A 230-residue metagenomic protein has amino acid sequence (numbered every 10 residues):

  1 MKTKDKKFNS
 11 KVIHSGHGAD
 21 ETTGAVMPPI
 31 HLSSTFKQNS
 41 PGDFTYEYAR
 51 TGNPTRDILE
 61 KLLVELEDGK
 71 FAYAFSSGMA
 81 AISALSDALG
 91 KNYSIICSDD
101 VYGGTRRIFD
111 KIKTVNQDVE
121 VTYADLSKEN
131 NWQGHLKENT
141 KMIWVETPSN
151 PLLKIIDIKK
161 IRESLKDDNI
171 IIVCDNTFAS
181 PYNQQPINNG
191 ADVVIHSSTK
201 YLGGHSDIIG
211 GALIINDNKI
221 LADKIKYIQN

Functional and structural regions predicted by a protein language model:
M1-N53, L59-L62: N-terminal "arm"/small-domain region of PLP-dependent enzymes with the aminotransferase-like
T3, G18, A74-N230: Conserved PLP-enzyme active-site core in the AAT-like
M27, K70-F71, V193: Residue-level detector of short coil/turn "hinge" positions at structural boundaries
T35-A88, G104-I112: Conserved N-terminal alpha-helix of the aminotransferase class I/II PLP-enzyme fold
